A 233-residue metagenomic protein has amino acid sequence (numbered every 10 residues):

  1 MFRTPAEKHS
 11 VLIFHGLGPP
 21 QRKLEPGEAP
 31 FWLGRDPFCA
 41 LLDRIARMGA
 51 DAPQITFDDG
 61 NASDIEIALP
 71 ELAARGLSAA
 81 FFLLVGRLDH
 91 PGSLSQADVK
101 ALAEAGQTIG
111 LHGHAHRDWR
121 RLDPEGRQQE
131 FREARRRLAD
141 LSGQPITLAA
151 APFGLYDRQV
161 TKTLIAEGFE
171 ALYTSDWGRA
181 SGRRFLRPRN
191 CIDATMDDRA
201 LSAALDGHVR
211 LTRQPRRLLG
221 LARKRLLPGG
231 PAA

Functional and structural regions predicted by a protein language model:
M1-P53, L219-A233: N-terminal pre-catalytic segment of deacetylase/amide-hydrolase enzymes
F2, L77-G110, H114, R158-A233: Active-site-adjacent pocket scaffolds in enzyme catalytic domains
R3, P70-R75: Short, charge-rich binding segments
H9-L24, E28, D51-Q54, A73-V160 (+2 more regions): Metal-dependent polysaccharide deacetylase catalytic core of the NodB/CE4 family, i.e., the active-site-bearing domain
L33-P37, G60, P91-L94, G126-E133 (+2 more regions): Soluble or luminal CAZymes and related metallo-dependent hydrolases
P37-R44, I67, E71, E133 (+2 more regions): Amphipathic alpha-helical segments that form well-ordered structural scaffolds and often line/cohere around active
D59-I67: Short acidic, Gly/Ser-rich segments with clustered Asp/Glu that frequently serve as metal-coordination loops in enzyme
E66-I67, R120, D197: Short, function-defining helix-loop hinge/capping sites that tune catalysis or transport
